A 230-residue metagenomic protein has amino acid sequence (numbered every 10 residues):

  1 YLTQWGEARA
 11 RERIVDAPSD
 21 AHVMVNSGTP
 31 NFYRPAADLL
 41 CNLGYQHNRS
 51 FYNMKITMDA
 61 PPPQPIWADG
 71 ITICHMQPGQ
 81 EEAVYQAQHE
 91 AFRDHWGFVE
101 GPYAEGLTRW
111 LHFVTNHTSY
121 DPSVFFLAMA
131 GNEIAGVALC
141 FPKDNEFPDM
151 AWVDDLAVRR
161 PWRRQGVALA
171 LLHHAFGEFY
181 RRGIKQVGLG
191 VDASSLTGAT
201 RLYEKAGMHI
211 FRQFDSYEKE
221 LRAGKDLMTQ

Functional and structural regions predicted by a protein language model:
Y1-D69, D215-K219: Acyl-donor-binding surface of acyltransferase catalytic domains
Y1-E12, D155-V158, R164-R181, Q186 (+1 more regions): Conserved acetyl-CoA-binding loop-helix of GNAT-fold acetyltransferases
V25-S27, V153, V187-V191: Conserved hydrophobic beta-strand within the GNAT/NAT acetyltransferase core sheet that lines the active-site cleft
P30, R159, R163, D192: Residue-level recognition of the GNAT/N-acetyltransferase active site
A36, L40, A199, Y203 (+1 more regions): Conserved active-site tyrosine of GNAT-family acetyltransferases
Y52-T72, K185-T200, H209-Q230: C-terminal "cap" of GNAT-fold acetyltransferases
T72-Q86, G97: A short beta-loop-alpha structural element at the N-terminal edge of CoA-dependent acyl/N-acetyltransferase catalytic
H95-L156: A conserved beta-strand-loop-helix scaffold within acyl/acetyltransferase catalytic domains
